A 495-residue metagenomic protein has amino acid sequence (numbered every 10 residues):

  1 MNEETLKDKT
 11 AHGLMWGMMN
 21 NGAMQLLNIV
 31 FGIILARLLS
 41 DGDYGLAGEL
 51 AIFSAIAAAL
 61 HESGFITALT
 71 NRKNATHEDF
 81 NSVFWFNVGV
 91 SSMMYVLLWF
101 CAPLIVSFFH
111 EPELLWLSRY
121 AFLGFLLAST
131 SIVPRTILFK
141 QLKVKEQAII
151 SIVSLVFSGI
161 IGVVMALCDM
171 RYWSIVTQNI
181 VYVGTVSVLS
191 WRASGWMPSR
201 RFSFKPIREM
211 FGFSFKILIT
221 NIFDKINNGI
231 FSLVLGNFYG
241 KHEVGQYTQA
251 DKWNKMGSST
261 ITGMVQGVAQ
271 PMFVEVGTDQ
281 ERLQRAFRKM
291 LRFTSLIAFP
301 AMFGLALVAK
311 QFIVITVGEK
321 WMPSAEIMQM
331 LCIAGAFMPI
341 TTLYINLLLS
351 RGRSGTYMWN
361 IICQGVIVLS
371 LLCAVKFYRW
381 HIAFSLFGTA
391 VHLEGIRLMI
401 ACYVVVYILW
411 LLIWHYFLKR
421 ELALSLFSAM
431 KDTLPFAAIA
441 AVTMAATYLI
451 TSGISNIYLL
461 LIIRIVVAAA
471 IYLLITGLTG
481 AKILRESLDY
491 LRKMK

Functional and structural regions predicted by a protein language model:
M1-L6, T10, K145, V188-G229 (+5 more regions): Interhelical loop/hinge segments that connect adjacent transmembrane helices in multipass membrane
L6-F65, G89-A102, G124, S154-V163 (+2 more regions): Signature of the first transmembrane helix
K7, A11, A68-H77, L127-I150 (+6 more regions): Membrane-interface junctions at transmembrane-helix termini in multi-pass inner-membrane proteins
G13-N28, I175-Y182, V186, S190 (+7 more regions): Transmembrane helical elements of multi-pass membrane transporters/channels
G22, I29, W85-H110, Y120 (+5 more regions): Alpha-helical transmembrane segments of multi-pass membrane transport and lipid-handling proteins
A59-H77, F139-K140, A250, N254-A298 (+1 more regions): Helix-loop junctions and terminal segments of transmembrane helices in multi-pass membrane transport/translocation
L115-F122, I150-G195, E209-F213, K225 (+4 more regions): Hydrophobic alpha-helical transmembrane segments
R420-T433, T447-K495: Membrane-proximal transmembrane or re-entrant/amphipathic helices at the cytosolic face
